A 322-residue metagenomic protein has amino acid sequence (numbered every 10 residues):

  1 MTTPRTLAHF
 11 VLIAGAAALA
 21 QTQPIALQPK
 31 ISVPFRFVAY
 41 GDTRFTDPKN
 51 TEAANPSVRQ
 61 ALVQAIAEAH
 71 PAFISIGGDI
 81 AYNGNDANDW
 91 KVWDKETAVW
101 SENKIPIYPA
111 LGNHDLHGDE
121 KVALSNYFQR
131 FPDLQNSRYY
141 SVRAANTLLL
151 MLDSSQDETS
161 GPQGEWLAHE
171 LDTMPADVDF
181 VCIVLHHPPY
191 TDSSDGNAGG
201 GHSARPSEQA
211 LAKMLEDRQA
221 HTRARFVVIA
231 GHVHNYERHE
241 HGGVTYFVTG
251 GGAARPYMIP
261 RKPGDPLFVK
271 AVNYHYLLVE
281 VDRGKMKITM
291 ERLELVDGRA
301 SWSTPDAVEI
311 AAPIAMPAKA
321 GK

Functional and structural regions predicted by a protein language model:
M1-F10: Bacterial N-terminal signal peptides that target proteins for export
V11-A20: Hydrophobic h-region of N-terminal signal peptides that target proteins for export in Gram-negative bacteria
Q21-N88, D192, G196: N-terminal active-site segment of His-dependent metallophosphoesterases
I31, V269-K322: A short C-terminal boundary segment appended to hydrolase-like catalytic domains
F37, I74, L149, V181-C182: Hydrophobic beta-strand anchors of alpha/beta hydrolase catalytic cores
D42, G78-D79, G112-N113, H186 (+1 more regions): Active-site glycine-centered loops adjacent to acidic/histidine catalytic or metal-binding residues that shape
N50, A87-V181, D195-V227, V233-E280: Extended active-site neighborhood of metal-dependent phosphoesterases/phosphodiesterases
S154, V184-P188, G231-V233, E291-R292: Short, well-ordered beta-to-alpha junction loops that form the rim of enzyme active sites and present histidine/acidic
